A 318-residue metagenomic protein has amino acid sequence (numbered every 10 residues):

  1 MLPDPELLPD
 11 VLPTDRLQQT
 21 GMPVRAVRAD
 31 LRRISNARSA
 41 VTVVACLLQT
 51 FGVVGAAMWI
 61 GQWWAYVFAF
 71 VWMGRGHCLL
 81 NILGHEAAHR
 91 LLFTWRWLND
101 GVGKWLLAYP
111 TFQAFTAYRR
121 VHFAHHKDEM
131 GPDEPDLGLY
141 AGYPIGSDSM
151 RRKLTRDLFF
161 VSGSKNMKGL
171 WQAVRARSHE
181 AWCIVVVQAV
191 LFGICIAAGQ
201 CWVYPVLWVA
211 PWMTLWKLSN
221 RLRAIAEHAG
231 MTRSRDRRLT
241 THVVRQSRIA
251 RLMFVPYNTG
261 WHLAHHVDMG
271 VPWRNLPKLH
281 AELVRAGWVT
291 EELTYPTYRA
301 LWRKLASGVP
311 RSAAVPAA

Functional and structural regions predicted by a protein language model:
M1-G74, L83, A108-A210, W273-A318: Non-catalytic, topology-defining segments of multipass membrane proteins
V53, A88, L92-F93, R235 (+1 more regions): Active-site-flanking alpha-helical
R75, L158-S164, I249-T259: Long helical/loop segments within the catalytic core of UDP-sugar-dependent glycosyltransferases, especially the large
L80-H89, Y118-M130, R223-G230, V255-V271: Histidine-centered catalytic micro-motifs
L83-V102, G138-L139: Aspartate-rich (DDxxD/NDxxD/DxxxD) Mg2+/diphosphate-binding motifs and their adjoining helix-loop segments
L98-W105, R251, V255: Select transmembrane alpha-helical segments in multipass membrane proteins
A173-T232, D236-W261: C-terminal membrane-associated helical module and adjoining short loops/tails
